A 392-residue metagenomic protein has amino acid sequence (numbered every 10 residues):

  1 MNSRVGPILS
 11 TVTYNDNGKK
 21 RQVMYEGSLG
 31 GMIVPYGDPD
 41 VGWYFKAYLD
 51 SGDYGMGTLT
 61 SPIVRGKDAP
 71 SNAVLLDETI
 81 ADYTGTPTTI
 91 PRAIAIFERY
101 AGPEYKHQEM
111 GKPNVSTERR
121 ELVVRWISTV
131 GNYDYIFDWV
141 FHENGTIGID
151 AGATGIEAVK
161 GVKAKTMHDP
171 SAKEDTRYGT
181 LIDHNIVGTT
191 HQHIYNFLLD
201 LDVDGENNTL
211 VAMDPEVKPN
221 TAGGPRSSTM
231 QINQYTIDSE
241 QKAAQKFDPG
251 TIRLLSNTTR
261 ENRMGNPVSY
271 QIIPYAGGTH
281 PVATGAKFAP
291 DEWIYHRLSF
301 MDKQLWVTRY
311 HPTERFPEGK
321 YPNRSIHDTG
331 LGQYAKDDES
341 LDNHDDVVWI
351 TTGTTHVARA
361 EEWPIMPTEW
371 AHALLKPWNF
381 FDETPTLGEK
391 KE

Functional and structural regions predicted by a protein language model:
M1-T146, G152, I156-K165, D169-E392: Extended effector regions of multi-domain proteins
